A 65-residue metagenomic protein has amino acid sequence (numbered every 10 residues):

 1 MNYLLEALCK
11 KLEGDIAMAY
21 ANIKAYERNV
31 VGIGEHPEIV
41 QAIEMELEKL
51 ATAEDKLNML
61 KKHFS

Functional and structural regions predicted by a protein language model:
M1-S65: Extended, charge-rich alpha-helical interface modules
